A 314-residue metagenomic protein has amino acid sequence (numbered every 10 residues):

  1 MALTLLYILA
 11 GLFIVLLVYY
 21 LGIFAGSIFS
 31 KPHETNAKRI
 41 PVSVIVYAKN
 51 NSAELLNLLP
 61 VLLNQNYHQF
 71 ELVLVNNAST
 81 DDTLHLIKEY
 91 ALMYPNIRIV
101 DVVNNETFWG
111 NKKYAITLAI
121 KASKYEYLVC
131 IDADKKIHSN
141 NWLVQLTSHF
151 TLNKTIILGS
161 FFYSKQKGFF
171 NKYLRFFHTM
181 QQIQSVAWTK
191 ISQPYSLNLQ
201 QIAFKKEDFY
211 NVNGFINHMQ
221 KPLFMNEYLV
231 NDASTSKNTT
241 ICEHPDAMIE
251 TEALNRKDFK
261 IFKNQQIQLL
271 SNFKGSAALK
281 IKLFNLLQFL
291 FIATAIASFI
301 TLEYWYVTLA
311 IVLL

Functional and structural regions predicted by a protein language model:
M1-A37: N-terminal membrane-anchoring/stem segments of glycan-assembly enzymes
G26-F29, N51-N64: Short, well-formed alpha-helical segments that are part of the catalytic scaffolds of diverse glycosyltransferases
I40-S43, E71: Cell-envelope/extracellular polymer assembly enzymes that use nucleotide-activated donors
L59-N105: Acidic donor-binding segment of Leloir-type glycosyltransferases
D101-N111, A115, A119, Q145-N213 (+1 more regions): Long helical/loop segments within the catalytic core of UDP-sugar-dependent glycosyltransferases, especially the large
L128: Short aromatic/hydrophobic "clamp" motif used to bind/position activated sugar donors
F150, I156-M180, Y210, F215-L279: Catalytic donor/gating beta->alpha subdomain of glycosyltransferases that bind UDP-sugars
I281-L314: Membrane-embedded multi-pass helical conduit in multi-pass membrane proteins, especially envelope-biosynthetic
